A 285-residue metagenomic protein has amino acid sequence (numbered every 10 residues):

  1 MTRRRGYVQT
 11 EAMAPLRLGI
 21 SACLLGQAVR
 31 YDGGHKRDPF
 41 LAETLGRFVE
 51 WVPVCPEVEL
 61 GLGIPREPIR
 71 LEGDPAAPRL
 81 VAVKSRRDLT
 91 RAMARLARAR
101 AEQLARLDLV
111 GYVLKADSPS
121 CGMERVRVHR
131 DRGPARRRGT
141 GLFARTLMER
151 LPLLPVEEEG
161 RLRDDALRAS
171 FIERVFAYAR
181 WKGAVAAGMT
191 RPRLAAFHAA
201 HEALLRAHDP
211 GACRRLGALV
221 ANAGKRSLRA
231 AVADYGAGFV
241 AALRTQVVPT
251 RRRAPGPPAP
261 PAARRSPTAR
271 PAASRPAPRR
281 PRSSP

Functional and structural regions predicted by a protein language model:
Y7-Q9: Short, positively charged and aromatic/hydrophobic N-terminal segments
R17-L24: Short, hydrophobic/glycine-enriched beta-strand segments
L25-G33: Short N-terminal binding/cap micro-motifs at the start of the first secondary-structure element
G34-V52: Short catalytic helix/loop segments, enriched in acidic residues and glycine and frequently bearing histidine
E59-D74: N-terminal beta-loop-helix "entrance" segment that forms/cooperates in small-molecule cofactor or anionic ligand
A77, V81-A99, Q103, A135-P210: Divalent-metal-activated hydrolytic enzyme cores
D117-L147: Short Gly/Thr/Asp-enriched flexible loops that form oxyanion-binding sites at enzyme active sites
K182-G256: Helix-loop elements that line ligand-binding/catalytic pockets
